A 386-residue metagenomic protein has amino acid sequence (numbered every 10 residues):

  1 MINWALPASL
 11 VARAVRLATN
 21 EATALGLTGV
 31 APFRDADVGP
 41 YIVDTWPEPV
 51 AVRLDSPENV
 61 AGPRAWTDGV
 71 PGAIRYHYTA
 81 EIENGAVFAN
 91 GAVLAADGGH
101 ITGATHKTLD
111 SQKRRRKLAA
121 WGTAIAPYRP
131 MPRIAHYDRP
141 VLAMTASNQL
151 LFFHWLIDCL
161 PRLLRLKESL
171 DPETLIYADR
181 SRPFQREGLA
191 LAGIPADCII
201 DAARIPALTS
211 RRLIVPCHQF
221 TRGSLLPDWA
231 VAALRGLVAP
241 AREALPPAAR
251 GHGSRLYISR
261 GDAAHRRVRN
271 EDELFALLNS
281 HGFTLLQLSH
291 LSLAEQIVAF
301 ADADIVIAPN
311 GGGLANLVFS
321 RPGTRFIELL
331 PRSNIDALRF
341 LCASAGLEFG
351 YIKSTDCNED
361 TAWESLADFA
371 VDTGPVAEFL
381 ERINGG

Functional and structural regions predicted by a protein language model:
M1-G386: The feature primarily captures lumenal catalytic ectodomains of type II secretory-pathway glycosyltransferases
